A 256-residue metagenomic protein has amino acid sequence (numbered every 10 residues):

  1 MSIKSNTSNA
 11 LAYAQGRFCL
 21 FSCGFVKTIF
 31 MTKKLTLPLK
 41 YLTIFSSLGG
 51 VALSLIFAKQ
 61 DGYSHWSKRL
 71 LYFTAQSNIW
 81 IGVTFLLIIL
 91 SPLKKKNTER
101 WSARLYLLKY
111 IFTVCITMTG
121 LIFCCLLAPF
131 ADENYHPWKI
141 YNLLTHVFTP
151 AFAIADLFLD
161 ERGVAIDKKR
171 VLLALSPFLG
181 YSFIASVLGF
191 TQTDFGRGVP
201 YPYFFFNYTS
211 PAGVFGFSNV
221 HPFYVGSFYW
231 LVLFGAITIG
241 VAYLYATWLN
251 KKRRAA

Functional and structural regions predicted by a protein language model:
M31-T43: N-terminal membrane topogenic signal
K40-S91: Early transmembrane hairpin module of multi-pass membrane proteins
L55-Y63, C124-N134: Juxtamembrane "helix-exit" motif on the non-cytosolic side of transmembrane helices
S64-F73, L105, D132-L144, K169-R170: Non-cytosolic membrane-interface motifs at loop->transmembrane helix junctions
P150-I166, S182: Alpha-helical transmembrane segments in multipass membrane proteins, preferentially the mid-helix core
L173-T193: Hydrophobic alpha-helical membrane-insertion segments
R197-A242: Membrane-interface transmembrane-helix boundary segments in multi-pass integral membrane proteins
